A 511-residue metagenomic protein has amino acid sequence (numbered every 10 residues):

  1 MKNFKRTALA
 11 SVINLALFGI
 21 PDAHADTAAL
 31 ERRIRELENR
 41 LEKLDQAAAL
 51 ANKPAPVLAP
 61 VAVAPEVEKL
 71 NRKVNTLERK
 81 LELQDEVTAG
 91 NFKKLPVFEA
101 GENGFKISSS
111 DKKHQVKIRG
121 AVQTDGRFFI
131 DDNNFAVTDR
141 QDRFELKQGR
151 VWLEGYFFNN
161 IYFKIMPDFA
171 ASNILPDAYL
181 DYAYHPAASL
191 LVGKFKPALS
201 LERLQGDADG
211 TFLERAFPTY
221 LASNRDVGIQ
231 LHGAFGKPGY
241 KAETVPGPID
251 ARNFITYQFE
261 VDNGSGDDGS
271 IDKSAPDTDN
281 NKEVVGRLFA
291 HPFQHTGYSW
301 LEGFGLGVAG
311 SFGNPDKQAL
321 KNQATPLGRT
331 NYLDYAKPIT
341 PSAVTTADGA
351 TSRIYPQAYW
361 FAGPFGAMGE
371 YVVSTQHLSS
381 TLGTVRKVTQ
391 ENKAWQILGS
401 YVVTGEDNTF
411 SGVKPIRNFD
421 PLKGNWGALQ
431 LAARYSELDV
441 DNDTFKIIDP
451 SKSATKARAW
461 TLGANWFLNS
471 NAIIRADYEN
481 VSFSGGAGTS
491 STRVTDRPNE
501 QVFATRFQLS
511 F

Functional and structural regions predicted by a protein language model:
M1-H24: Gram-negative bacterial Sec-dependent N-terminal signal peptides
L15, D22-A121, Y240-G247, V403 (+3 more regions): N-terminal periplasmic/intermembrane-space "pro-region" immediately following the signal or transit peptide
T27-L44, V67, K73-L77, Q84 (+8 more regions): Secondary-structure boundary/capping motif
E31, E38, E78, E202 (+3 more regions): Acidic-residue sensor for enzyme active/binding pockets
L95, Q141-D142, P218-A222, D277 (+4 more regions): Short Gly/Pro-enriched turn/cap motifs at secondary-structure boundaries
A100-D316, N392, Q396-K423, A428-K446: Outer membrane beta-barrel
Y182, W300-E302, G310, Q318-F511: Outer-membrane beta-barrel pore domains
